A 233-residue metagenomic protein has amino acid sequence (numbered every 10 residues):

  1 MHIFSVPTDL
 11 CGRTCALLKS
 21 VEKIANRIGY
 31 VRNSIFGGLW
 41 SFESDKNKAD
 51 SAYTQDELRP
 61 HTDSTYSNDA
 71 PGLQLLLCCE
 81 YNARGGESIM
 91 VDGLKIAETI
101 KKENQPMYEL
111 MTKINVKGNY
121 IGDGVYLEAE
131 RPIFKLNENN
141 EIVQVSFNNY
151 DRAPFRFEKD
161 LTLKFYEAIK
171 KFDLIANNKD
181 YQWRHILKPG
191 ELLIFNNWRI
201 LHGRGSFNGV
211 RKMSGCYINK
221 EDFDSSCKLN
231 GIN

Functional and structural regions predicted by a protein language model:
M1-N233: Active-site environment of non-heme Fe oxygenases that use a 2-His-1-carboxylate facial triad
